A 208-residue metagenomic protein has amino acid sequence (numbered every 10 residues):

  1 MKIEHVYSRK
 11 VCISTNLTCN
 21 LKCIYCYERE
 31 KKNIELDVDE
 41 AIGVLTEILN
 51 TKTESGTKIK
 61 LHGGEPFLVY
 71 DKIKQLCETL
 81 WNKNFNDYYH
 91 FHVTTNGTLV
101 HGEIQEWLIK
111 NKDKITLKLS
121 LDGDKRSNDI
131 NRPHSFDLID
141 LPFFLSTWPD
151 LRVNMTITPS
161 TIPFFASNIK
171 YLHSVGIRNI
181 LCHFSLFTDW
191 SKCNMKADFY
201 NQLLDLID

Functional and structural regions predicted by a protein language model:
I3-D39: Canonical Radical SAM [4Fe-4S] cluster-binding loop centered on the CxxxCxxC motif and its immediate flanking residues
T15, G63-G64: Short acidic donor-binding/metal-coordinating loop in glycosyltransferase active sites
L21-Y25, R126-S127, W190-S191: Short acidic/His/Gly/Ser-rich catalytic and metal-binding motifs that mark active-site loops of diverse hydrolases
R29, I59-H62: Short linear capping/connector segments at secondary-structure termini
N33-V38, P66, Y70, P133-H134 (+1 more regions): Flexible, glycine- and charge-enriched loops at secondary-structure boundaries
L36, E40-G43, D71, S167 (+2 more regions): Generic recognition of stable, solvent-exposed alpha-helical segments in well-folded globular domains
L45-K60, V69-D189: Radical SAM/AdoMet-radical enzyme domain recognition
D189-D208: A C-terminal junction/extension of Radical SAM enzymes
